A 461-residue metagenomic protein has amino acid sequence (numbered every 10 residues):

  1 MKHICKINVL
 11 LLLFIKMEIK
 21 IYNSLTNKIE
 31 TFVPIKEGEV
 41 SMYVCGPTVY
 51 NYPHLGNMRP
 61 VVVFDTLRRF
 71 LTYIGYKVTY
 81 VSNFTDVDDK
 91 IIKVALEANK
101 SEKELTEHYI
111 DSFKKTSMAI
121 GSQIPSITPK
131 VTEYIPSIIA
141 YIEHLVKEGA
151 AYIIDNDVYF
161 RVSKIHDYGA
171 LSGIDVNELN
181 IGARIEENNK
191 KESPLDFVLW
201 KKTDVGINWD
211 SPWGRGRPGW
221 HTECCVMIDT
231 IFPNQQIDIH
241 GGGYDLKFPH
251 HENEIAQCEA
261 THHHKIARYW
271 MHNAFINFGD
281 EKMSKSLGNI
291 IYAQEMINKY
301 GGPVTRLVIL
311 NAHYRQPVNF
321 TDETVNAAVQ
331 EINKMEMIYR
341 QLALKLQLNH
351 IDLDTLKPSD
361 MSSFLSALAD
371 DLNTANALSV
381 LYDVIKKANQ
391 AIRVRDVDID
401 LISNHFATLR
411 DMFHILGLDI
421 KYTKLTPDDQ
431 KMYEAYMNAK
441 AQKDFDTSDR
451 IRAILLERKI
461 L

Functional and structural regions predicted by a protein language model:
V9-L13: Hydrophobic alpha-helical signal peptides and transmembrane signal-/tail-anchor segments that drive secretory-pathway
M17-Y50, D65, P136-A343: Alpha-helical recognition segments enriched in aromatics with Gly/Pro capping that present substrate-recognition
T26-I29, I35-Q123: N-terminal, positively charged nucleic-acid-binding surface of large information/translation enzymes
Y76, A150, I460: Short phosphate-binding/catalytic loops that engage adenosine nucleotides
F84-D88, I110-F113, Q123-I138, N156-I165: Short, glycine/charge-rich beta-strand/loop segments that flank catalytic centers and engage negatively charged groups
K282-S284, I290-L461: Structural preference for alpha-helix termini/caps and helix-kink/transition segments
